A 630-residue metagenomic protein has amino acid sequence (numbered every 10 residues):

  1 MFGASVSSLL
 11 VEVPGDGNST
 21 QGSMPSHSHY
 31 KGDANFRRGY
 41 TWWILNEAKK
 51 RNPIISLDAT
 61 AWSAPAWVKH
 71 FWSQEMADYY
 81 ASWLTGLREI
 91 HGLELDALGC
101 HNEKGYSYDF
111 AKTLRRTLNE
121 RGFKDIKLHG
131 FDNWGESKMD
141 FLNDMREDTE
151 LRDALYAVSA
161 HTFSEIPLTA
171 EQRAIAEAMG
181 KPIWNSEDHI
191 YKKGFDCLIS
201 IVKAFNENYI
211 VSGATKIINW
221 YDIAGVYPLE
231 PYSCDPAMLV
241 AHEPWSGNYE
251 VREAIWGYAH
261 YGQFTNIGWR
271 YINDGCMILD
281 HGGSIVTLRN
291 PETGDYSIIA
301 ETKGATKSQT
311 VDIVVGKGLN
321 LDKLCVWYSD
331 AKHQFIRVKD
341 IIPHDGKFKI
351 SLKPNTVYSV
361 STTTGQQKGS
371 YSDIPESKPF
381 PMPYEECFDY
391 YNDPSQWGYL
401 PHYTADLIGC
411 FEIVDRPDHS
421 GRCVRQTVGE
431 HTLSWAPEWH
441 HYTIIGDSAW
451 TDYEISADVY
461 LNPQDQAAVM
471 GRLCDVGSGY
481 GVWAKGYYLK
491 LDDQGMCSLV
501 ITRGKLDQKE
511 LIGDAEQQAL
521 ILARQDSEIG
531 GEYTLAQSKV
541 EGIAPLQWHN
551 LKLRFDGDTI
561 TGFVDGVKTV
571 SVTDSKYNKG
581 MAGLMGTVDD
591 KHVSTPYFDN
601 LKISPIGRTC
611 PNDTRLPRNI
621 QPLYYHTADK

Functional and structural regions predicted by a protein language model:
M1-D96, C100, Y108, K112 (+1 more regions): N-terminal catalytic cores of secreted or lumenal carbohydrate-active enzymes
E75-A97, H101-K192: Active-site neighborhood of glycoside hydrolase catalytic domains
N185-G283: Aromatic/acidic polysaccharide-binding cleft in carbohydrate-active enzymes
D274-N320: Carbohydrate-binding surface patches
P394-W439, K485-K490, T627-K630: Extracellular glycan-recognition surfaces and repeat-rich motifs
D418, Q426-K505: Secretory/extracellular carbohydrate-interaction modules and structurally similar beta-sandwich "look-alikes"
Q547-T561: Localized edge beta-strand/strand-to-loop motifs within extracellular or lumenal beta-rich domains
T569-I603: Flexible glycan-contacting loops in extracellular carbohydrate-active proteins
